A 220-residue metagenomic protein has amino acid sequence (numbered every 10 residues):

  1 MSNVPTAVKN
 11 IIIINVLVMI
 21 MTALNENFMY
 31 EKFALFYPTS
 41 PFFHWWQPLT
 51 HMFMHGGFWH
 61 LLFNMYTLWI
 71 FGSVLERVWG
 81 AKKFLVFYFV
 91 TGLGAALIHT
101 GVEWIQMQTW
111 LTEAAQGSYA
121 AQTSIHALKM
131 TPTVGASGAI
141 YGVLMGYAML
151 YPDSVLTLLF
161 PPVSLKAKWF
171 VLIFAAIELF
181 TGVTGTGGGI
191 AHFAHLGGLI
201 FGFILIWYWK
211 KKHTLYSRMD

Functional and structural regions predicted by a protein language model:
M1-D220: A detector for small-residue-rich transmembrane helices and their helix-helix packing motifs
